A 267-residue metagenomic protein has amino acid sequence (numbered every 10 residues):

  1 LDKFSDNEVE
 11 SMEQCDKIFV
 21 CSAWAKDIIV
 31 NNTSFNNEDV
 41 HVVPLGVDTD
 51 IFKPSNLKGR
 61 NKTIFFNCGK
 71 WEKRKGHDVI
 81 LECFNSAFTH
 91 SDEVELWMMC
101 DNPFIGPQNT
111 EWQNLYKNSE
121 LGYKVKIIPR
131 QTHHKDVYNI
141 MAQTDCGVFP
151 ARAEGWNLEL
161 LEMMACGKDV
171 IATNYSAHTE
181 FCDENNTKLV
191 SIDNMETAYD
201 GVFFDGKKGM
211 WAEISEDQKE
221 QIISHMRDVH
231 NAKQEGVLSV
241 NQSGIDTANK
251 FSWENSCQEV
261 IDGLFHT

Functional and structural regions predicted by a protein language model:
W24, G46: Carbohydrate-associated surface elements
K58-K75, L81-F84, L96-M98: Conserved donor-binding/catalytic core segment of Leloir-type glycosyltransferases
N109-K135: Nucleotide-activated donor-binding/catalytic signature segment of Leloir-type glycosyltransferases, i.e., the conserved
Y138-T144: Short alpha-helical donor nucleotide-sugar binding micro-motif in glycosyltransferases
D145, G167, N174: A short alpha->beta transition loop at the rim of the catalytic pocket in nucleotide-sugar-dependent
R152: Aromatic "clamp/platform" in nucleotide-sugar-dependent glycosyltransferases that forms part of the donor/acceptor
D169-A172, K188-S191: Short hydrophobic beta-strand element within catalytic cores of glycosyltransferases and related nucleotide-activated
E213-S224, N231-D262: A charged, aromatic-enriched C-terminal amphipathic alpha-helix characteristic of glycosyltransferases across folds
